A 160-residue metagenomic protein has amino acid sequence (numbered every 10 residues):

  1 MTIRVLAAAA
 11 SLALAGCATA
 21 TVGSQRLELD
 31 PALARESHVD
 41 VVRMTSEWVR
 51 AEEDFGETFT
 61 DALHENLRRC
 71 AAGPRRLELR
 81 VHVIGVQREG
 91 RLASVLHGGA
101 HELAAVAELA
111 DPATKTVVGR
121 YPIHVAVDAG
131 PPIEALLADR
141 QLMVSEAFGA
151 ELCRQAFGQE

Functional and structural regions predicted by a protein language model:
M1-A18: Sec-dependent bacterial lipoprotein signal peptides
A9, S24-P31, E65-C70: Intrinsically disordered, low-complexity boundary segments flanking structured domains
G16-D61, E160: A structural "domain/chain start" motif
W48-V49, E53, K115-Q155: Short secondary-structure boundary motifs at beta->alpha junctions and helix caps
H64-R68, A72, R88, G149 (+1 more regions): Sec-exported extracytoplasmic/periplasmic mature domains
R69-V117, D128-A135: Surface-exposed short loop/turn segments
